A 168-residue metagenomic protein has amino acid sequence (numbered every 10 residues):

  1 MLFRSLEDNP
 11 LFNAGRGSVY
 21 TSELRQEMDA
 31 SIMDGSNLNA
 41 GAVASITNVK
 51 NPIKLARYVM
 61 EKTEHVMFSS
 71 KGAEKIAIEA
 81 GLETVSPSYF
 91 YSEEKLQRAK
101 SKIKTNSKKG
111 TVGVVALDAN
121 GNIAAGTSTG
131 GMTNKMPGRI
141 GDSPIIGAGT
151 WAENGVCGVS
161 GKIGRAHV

Functional and structural regions predicted by a protein language model:
M1-L2: Short, small-residue-biased leader/transition segments that mark boundaries at the very start of proteins
S5: Short acidic/histidine-centered micro-motifs embedded in hydrophobic/aromatic stretches that mark compact functional
P10-R16, E23-S31, G35-G110, A119: C-terminal binding/interaction regions
D29-S31, M67-F68, A116, A124-A125 (+1 more regions): Structural recognition of the beta-strand scaffold that forms the well-ordered cores of secreted hydrolase catalytic
L38-A40, I123-A124, V156: Short, mixed charged/polar active-site loops that provide acid/base catalysis or chelate metal/phosphate cofactors
K102-M136: Internal active-site segments that recognize and position negatively charged phosphoryl groups and nucleotide moieties
T129-R165: Conserved mixed alpha/beta catalytic, RNA-binding, or beta-rich assembly cores of soluble enzyme, regulatory
